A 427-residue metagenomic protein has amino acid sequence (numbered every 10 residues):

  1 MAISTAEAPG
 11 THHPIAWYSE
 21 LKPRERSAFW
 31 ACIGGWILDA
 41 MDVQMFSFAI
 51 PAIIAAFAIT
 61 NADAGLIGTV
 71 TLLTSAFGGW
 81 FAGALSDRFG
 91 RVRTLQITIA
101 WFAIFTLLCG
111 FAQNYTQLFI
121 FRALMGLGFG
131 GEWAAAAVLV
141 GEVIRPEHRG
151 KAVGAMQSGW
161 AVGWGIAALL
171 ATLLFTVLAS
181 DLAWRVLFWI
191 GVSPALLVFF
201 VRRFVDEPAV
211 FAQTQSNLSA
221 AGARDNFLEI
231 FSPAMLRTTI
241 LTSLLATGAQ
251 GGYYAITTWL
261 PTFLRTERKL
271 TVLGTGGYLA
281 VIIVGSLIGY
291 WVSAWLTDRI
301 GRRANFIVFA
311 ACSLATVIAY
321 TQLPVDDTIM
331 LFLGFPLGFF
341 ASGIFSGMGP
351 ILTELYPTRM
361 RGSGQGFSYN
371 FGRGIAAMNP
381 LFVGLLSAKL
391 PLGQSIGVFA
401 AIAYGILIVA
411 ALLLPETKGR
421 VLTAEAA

Functional and structural regions predicted by a protein language model:
M1-M41: Cytosolic juxtamembrane N-terminal segment immediately preceding the first transmembrane helix of multi-pass
F46-S47, A234-Y290: Extracytoplasmic gate region of multi-pass secondary transporters
S47-F77, L273: Extracellular/periplasmic helix-loop-helix junction of adjacent transmembrane segments in MFS-like secondary
A58, G90, F111-Q117, R145 (+2 more regions): Helix-breaking motifs and short loop linkers at transmembrane-helix boundaries and internal kinks in secondary membrane
F77-Q113: Conserved MFS/SLC helix-loop-helix module at the cytosolic interface between two early adjacent transmembrane helices
G79-G90, G289-G301: Helix-to-loop junctions at the C-terminal end of transmembrane segments in multipass secondary transporters
A100-Q113, A311-V325: C-terminal ends and interior cores of transmembrane alpha-helices in multi-pass membrane transporters/permeases
M156-R203: Helix-loop-helix hairpin linking two adjacent transmembrane segments in secondary transporters
